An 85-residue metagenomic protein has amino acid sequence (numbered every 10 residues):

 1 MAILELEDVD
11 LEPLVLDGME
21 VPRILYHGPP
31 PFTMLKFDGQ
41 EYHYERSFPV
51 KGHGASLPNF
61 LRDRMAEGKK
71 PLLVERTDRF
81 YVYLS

Functional and structural regions predicted by a protein language model:
M1-S85: Acidic/polar low-complexity segments and flexible, solvent-exposed patches
